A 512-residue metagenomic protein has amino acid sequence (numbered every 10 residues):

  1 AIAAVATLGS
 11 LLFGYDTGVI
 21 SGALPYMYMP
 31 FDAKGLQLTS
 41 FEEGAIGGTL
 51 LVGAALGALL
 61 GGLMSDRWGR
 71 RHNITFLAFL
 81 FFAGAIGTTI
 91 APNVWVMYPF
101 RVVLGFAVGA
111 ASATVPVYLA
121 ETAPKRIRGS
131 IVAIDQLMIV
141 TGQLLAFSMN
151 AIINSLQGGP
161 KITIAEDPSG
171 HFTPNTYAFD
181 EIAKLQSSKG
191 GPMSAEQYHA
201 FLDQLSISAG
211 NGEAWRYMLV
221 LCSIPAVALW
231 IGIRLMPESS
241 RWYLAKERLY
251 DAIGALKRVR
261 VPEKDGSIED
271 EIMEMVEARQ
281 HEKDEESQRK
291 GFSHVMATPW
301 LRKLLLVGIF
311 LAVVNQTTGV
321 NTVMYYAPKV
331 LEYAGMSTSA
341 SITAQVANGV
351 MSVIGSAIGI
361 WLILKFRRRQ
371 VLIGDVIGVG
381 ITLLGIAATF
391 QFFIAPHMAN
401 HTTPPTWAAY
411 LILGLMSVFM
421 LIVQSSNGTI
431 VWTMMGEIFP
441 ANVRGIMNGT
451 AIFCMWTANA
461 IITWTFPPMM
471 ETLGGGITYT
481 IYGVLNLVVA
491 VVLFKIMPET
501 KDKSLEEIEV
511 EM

Functional and structural regions predicted by a protein language model:
A1-K257, D270, V276-M512: Transmembrane-helix signature of 12-pass secondary carriers
R260: Short helix/loop segments within enzyme catalytic domains that coordinate or immediately flank catalytic cofactors
K264-D270: Boundary/linker segments of alpha-helical solenoid repeat arrays
